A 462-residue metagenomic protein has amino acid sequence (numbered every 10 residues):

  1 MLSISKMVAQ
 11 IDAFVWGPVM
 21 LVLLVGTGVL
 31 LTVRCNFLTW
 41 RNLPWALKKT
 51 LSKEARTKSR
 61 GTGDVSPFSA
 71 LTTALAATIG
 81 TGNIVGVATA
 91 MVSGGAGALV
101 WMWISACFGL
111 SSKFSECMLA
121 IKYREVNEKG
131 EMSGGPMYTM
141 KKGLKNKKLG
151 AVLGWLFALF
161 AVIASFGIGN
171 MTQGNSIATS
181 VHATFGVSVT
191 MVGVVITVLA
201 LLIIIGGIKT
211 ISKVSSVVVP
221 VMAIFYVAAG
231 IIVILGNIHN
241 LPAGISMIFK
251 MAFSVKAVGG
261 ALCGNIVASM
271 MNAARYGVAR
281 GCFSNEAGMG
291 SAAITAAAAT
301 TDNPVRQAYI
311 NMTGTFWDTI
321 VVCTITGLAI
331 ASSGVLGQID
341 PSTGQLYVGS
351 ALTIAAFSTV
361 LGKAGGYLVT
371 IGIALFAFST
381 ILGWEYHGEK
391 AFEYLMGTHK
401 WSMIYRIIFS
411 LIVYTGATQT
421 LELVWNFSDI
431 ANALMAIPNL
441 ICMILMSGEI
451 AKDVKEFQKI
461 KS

Functional and structural regions predicted by a protein language model:
M1-T81, M91-A98, G109, L235 (+3 more regions): N-terminal alpha-helical transmembrane segments of multi-pass membrane transport and channel/translocase proteins
S3-I4, R34-T39, G82-V87, S165-I177 (+5 more regions): Transmembrane helix-loop junctions in multi-pass membrane proteins
A13-K48, A90-G130, D318-I325, G365-G366 (+1 more regions): Extracellular loop-to-transmembrane helix junctions
L23-L30, C35-L47, F157, G174-V181 (+4 more regions): Membrane-interface loop-to-helix entry segments
T27, L31-T32, S105-G130, M137 (+3 more regions): Helix-loop-helix module between adjacent transmembrane segments
F37-V65, T89, G94-L99, W103 (+5 more regions): Flexible loop linkers connecting adjacent transmembrane helices in multi-pass alpha-helical membrane transporters
T57-M91, L119-G143, L156-V162, C263-F316 (+1 more regions): Alpha-helical membrane segments and immediately flanking helix-loop junctions that form or couple to the substrate/ion
E116-R124, E128, A229-F249, V255-N265 (+4 more regions): Extracellular/periplasmic helix-exit of transmembrane alpha-helices
